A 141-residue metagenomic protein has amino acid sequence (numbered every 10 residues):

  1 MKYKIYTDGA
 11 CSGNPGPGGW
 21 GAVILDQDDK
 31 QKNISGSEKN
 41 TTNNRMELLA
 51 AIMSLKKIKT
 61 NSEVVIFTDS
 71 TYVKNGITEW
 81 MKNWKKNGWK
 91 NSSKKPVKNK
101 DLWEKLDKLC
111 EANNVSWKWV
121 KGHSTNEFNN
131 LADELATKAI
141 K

Functional and structural regions predicted by a protein language model:
M1-R45, K56-I58, D133-K141: RNase H-like nuclease fold core
A10-P17, M53-L131, L135, I140: RNase H catalytic domain
M46-E47, L102: Catalytic-loop motifs flanking and including active-site residues across diverse enzymes
